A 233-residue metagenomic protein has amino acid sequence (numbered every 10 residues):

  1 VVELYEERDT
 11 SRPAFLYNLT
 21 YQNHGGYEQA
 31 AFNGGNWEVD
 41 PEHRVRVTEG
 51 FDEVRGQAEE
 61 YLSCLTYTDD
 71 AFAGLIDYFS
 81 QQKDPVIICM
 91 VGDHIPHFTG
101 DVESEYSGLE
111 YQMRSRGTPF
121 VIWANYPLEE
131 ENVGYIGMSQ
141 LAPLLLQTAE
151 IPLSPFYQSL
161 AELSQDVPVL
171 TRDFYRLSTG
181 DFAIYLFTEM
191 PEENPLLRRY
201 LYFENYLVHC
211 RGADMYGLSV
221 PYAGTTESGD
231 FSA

Functional and structural regions predicted by a protein language model:
V1-A233: Solvent-exposed soluble domains appended to multi-pass membrane proteins
